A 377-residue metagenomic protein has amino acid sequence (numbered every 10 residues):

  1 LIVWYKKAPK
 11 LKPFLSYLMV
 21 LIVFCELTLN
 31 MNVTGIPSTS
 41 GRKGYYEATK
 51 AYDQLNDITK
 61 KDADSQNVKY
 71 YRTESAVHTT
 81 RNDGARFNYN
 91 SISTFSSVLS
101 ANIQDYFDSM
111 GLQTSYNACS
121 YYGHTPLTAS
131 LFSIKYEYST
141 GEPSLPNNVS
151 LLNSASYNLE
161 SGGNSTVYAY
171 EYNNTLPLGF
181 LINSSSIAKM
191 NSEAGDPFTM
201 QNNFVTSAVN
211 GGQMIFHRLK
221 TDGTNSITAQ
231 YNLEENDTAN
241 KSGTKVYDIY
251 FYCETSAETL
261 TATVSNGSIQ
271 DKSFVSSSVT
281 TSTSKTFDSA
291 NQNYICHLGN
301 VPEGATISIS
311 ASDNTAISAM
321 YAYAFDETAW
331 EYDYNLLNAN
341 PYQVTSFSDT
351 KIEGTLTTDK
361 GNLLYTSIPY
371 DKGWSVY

Functional and structural regions predicted by a protein language model:
L1-V3: Membrane-embedded alpha-helical segments of integral membrane proteins
Y5-V20: Membrane-interfacial entry segments at the cytosolic side of transmembrane helices
S16-N362, S367-W374: Soluble catalytic regions of membrane-associated enzymes that act on cell-envelope and secretory-pathway components
